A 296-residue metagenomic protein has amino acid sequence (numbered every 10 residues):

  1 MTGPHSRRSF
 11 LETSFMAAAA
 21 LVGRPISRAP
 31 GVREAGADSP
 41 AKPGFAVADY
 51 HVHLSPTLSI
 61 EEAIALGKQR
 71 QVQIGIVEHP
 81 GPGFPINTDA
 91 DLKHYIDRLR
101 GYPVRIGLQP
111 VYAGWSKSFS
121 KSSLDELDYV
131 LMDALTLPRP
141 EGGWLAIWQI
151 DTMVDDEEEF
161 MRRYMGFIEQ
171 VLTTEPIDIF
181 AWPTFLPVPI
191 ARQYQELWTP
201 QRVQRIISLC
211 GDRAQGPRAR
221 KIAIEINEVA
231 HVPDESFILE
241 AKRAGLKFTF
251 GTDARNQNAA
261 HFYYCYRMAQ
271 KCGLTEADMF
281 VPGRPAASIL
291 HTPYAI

Functional and structural regions predicted by a protein language model:
T2-G3, S9-P30: N-terminal export signals
R24-F45: C-terminal segment of N-terminal export signals and the immediately downstream linker at the start of the mature
S39-F45, L197-I296: Charged catalytic cores and adjacent phosphate/nucleic-acid-binding surfaces used for phosphate/nucleic-acid chemistry
P43-R162, G166, R255-A259: A metal-dependent hydrolase metal-coordination microenvironment
V47-D49, G107, F180, A223 (+1 more regions): Generic enzyme active-site microenvironment
L66-G67, S122, V171, P217 (+2 more regions): Generic structural signal for hydrophobic
R70-Q73, E126, E175-I179, G273-T275: Short loop/turn motifs at secondary-structure junctions
A134-A244: Domain-core and long-helix interface of multi-subunit machines
